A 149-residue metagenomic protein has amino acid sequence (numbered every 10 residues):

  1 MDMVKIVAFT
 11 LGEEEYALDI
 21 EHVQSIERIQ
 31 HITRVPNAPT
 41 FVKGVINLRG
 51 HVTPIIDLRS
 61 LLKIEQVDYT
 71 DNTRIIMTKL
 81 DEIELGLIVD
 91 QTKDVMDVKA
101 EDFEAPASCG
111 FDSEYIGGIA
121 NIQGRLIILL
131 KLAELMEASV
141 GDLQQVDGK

Functional and structural regions predicted by a protein language model:
M1-K149: An acidic, low-aromatic, low-complexity terminal/linker signal
